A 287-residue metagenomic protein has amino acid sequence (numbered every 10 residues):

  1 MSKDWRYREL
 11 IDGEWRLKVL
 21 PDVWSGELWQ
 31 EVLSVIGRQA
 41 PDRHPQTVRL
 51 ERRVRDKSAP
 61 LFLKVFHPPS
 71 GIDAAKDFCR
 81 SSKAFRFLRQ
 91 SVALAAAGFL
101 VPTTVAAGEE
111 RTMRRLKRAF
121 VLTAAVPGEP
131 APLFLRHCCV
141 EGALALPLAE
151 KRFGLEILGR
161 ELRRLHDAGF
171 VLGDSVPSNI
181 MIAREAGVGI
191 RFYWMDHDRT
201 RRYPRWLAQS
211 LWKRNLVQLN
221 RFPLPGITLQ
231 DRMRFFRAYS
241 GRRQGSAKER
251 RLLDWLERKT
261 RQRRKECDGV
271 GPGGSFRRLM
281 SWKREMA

Functional and structural regions predicted by a protein language model:
M1-R38: Juxta-kinase regulatory segment immediately upstream of eukaryotic protein kinase catalytic domains
W24-C138, G142-L144, R163-A168, L172 (+3 more regions): Conserved ATP-binding subdomain of kinase catalytic cores across diverse folds
S81-S82, R152, G226: Residue-level marker of alpha-helix boundaries and capping positions
R86, I157, N215: Charged catalytic carboxylate motif
A125, S175, H197-R199: Generic detector of well-ordered alpha-helical packing
E150-E161: Conserved alphaE helix
S175, I180-E185: Hydrophobic residue at the +6 position relative to the catalytic HRD Asp in the kinase catalytic loop
I190-K265, G269-P272: C-lobe/activation-segment region of protein kinase-like
